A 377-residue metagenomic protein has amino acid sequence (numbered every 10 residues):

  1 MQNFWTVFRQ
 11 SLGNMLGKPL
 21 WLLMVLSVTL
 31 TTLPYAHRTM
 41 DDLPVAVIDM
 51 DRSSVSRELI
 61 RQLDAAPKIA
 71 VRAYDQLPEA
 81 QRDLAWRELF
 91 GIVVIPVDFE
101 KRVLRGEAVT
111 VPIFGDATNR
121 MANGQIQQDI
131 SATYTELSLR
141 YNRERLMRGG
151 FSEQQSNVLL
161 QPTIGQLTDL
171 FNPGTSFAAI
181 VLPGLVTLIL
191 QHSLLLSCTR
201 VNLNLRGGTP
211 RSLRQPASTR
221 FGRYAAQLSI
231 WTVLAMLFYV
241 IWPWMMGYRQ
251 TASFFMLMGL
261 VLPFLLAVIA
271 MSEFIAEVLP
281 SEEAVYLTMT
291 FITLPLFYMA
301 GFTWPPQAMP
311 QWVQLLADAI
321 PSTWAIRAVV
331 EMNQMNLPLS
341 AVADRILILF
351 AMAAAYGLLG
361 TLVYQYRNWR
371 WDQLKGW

Functional and structural regions predicted by a protein language model:
M1-F177, Y366, Q373-W377: Extracytoplasmic/periplasmic domains immediately adjacent to an N-terminal transmembrane anchor in multi-pass membrane
M1-F8, R72, T118, N157 (+10 more regions): Juxtamembrane loop-helix boundary motifs flanking transmembrane segments in multi-pass membrane proteins
P19-V25, L188, S229-I230, M289-F291 (+1 more regions): Hydrophobic H-region at the start of alpha-helical membrane spans
T31, R52, R249-W377: Membrane-spanning alpha-helical segments of multipass transporters and channels
D83, P243, E331-M332: Hydrophobic side-chain positions on well-ordered alpha-helices, corresponding to helix-helix packing/interface faces
I180-V278, E282-Y298: Transmembrane alpha-helical segments that form the functional core of multipass membrane systems
